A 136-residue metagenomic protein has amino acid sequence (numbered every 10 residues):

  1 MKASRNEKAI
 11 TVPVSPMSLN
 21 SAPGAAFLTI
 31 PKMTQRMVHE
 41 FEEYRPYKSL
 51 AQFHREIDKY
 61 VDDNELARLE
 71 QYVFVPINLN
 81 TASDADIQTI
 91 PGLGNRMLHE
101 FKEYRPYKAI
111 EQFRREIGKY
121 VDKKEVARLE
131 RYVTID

Functional and structural regions predicted by a protein language model:
M1-P13: Compositionally biased, proline/threonine/alanine/serine-rich low-complexity intrinsically disordered stretches
M1-S4, A25-L28, Q35-H39, D136: Structure-specific DNA junction-binding interface
A3-N6, T81, T89-G92: Extracytoplasmic low-complexity/disordered linkers and repeat tracts associated with LysM-containing
P13-K32: Mature N-terminal segment immediately following signal peptide/propeptide cleavage in secreted/periplasmic
M17-A22, I77-I87: Disulfide-bonded cysteine-rich modules in secreted/extracellular proteins, activating on the conserved Cys frameworks
H39-N80, M97-D136: Accessory alpha-helical DNA-binding modules that contact the DNA backbone or grooves
